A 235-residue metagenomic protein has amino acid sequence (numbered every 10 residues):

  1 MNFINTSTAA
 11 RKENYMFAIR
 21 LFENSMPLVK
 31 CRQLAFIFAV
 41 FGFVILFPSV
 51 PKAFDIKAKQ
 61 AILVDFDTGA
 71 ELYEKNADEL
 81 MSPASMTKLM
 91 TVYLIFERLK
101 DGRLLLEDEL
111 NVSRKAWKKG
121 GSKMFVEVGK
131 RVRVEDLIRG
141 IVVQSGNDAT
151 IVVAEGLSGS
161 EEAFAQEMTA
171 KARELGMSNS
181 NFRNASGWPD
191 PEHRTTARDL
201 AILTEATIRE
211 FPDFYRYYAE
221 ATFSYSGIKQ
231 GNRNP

Functional and structural regions predicted by a protein language model:
T6-I37: Bacterial N-terminal signal peptides that target proteins for export
A35-L46: Bacterial N-terminal signal peptides
F47-A53: Sec/Tat signal peptide C-region and signal peptidase I cleavage site
A53-E74: A short, well-structured edge-of-sheet supersecondary motif
D55-A58, V134, S160-P235: Penicillin-recognizing serine hydrolase domain
G69, P83-L110, L200: Active-site SXXK
D101-K123, A219-G227: Short, glycine/proline-biased beta-turn/loop segments that scaffold the active-site neighborhood
K118-T150, N232-P235: Conserved catalytic neighborhood of penicillin-recognizing serine enzymes
